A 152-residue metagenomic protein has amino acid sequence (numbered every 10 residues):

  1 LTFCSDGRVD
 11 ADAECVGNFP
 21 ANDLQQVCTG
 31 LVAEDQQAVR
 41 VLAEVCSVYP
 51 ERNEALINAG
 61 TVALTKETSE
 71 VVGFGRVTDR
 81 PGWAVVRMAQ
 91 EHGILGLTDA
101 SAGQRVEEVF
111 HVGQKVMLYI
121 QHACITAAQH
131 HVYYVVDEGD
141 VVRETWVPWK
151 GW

Functional and structural regions predicted by a protein language model:
L1-W152: Active-site anion/phosphate-binding pocket segments in diverse small-molecule metabolic enzymes
